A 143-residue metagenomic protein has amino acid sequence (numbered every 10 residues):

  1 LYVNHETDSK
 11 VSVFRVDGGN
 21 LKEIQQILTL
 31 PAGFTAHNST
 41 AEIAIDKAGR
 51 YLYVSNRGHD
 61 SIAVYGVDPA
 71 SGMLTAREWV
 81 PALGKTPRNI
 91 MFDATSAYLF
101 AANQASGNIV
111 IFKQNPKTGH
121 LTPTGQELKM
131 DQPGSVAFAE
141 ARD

Functional and structural regions predicted by a protein language model:
L1, L30-G49, L83-Y98, M130-D143: Beta-rich, blade/repeat-based domains predominating in secreted/periplasmic proteins but also intracellular
L1-E6, V54-R57, A101-Q104: Conserved beta-strand positions in repeat-built beta-propeller and related beta-rich domains
L1-L30: Acidic, glycine-rich loop-and-beta core segments that form the ion-binding/anion-interacting portion of active sites
S9-V11, D60-I62, G107-I109: Structural signal for beta-propeller blades
V13-L21, Y65-M73, K113-H120: Short loop/turn segments immediately following beta-strands, especially the blade-tip and inter-blade linker loops
K22-T29, L74-P81, L121-K129: Beta-propeller fold detector
A41-T86: C-terminal structural cap/anchor segments
Q104-P116, T122-D143: Blade-level signature of beta-propeller repeat domains, shared across WD40, Kelch, NHL, RCC1 and BNR/Asp-box propellers
